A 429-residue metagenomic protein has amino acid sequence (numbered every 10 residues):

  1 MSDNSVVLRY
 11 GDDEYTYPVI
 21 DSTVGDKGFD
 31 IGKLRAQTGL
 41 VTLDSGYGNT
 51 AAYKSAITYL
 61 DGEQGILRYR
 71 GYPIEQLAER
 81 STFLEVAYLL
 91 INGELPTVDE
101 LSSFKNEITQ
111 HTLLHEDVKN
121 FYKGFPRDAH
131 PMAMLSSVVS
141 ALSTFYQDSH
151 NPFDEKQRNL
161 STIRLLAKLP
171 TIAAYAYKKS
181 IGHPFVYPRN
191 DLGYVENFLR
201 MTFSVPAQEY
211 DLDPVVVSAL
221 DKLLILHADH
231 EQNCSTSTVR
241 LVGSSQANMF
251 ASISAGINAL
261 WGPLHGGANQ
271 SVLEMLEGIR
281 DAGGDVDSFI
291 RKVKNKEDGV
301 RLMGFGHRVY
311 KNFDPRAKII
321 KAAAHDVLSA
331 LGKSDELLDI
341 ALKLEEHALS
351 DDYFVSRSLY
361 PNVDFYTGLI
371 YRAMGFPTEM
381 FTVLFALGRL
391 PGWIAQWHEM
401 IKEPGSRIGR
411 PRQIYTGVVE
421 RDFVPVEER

Functional and structural regions predicted by a protein language model:
M1-R429: Non-transmembrane, aqueous-exposed alpha-helical and coiled segments at domain scale
